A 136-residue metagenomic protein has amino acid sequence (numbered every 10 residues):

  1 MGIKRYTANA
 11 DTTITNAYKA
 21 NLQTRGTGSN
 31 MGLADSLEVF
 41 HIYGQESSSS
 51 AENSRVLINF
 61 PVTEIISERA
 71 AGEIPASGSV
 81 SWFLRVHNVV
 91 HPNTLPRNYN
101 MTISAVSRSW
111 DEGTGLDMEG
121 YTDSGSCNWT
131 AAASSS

Functional and structural regions predicted by a protein language model:
M1-A70: Flexible, small-residue-rich N-terminal segments that precede or flank a structured functional core
N9, S29, S48-S50, E68-E73 (+3 more regions): Intrinsically disordered, low-complexity serine/threonine-rich repeat tracts
N53-N59, S79-S81, N98-T102: Extracellular structured ligand-interaction cores
F60, G72-H91: A short beta-strand element within beta-rich, extracytoplasmic domains of secreted/secretory-pathway proteins
I65, H87, R108: Residue-level marker of positions within ordered structural domains that often coincide with functionally constrained
V90-S136: Beta-strand-rich interaction/scaffold domains
